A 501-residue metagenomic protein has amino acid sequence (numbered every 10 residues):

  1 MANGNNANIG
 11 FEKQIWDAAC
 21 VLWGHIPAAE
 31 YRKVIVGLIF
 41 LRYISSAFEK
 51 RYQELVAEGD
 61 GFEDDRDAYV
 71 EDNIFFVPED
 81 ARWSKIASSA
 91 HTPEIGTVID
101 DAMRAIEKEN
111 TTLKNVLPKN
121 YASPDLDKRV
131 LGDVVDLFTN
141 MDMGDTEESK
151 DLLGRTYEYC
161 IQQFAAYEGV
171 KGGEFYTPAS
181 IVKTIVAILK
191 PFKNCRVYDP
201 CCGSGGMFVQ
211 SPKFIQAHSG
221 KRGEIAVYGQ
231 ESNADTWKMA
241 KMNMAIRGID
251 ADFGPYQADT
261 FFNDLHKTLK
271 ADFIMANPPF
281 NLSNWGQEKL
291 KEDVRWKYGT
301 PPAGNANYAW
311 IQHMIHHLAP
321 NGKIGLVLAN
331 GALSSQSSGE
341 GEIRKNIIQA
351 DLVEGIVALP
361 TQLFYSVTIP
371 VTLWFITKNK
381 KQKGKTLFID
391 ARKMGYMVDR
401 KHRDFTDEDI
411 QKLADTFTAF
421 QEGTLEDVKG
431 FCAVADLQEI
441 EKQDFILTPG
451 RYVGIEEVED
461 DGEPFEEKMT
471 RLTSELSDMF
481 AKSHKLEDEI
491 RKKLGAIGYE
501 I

Functional and structural regions predicted by a protein language model:
M1-K193, D252-T260, L265, A358-T361 (+2 more regions): Non-catalytic, mostly N-terminal accessory regions of nucleic-acid modification and defense proteins
Q14, V21, I35-Y43, W237 (+2 more regions): Conserved Class I SAM-dependent methyltransferase catalytic core
H25, W285-N305, G331-E340, P360-Y365 (+2 more regions): Short, contiguous acidic/charged loop-to-helix segments that flank catalytic cores in large enzymes
P124, T146, C201, G229-N233 (+6 more regions): Hydrophobic alpha-helical scaffolding
K171-A276, N281-W285, L290-K297, L328-G331 (+2 more regions): Conserved S-adenosyl-L-methionine
Q216, A245, I249, P279 (+12 more regions): Hydrophobic alpha-helix feature that most strongly marks membrane-spanning transmembrane helices and their immediate
K270-A271, N305-N307, N321-A329, V353-E354 (+6 more regions): Active-site lining segments that contact anionic ligands and/or coordinate catalytic metals
L352-V353, L363-S366, P370-D415: C-terminal, active-site-flanking charged/polar segments
